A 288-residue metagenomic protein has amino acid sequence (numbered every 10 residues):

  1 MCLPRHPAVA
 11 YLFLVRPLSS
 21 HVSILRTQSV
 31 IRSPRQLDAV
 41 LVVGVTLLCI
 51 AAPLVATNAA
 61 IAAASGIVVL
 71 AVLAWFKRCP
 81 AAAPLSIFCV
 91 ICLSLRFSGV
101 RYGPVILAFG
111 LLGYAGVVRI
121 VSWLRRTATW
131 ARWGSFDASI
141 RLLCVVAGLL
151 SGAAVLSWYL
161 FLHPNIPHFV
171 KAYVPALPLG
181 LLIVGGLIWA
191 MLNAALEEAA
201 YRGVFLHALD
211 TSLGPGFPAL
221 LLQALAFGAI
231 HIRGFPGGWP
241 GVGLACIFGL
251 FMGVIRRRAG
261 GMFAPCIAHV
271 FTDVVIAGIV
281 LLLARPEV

Functional and structural regions predicted by a protein language model:
V22-A64, A208, S212: Alpha-helical transmembrane segments and their cytosolic membrane-interface
P34-A51, A83-C92, V146-G152, L220-Q223: Alpha-helical transmembrane segments
A52-W123: Alpha-helical transmembrane segments in multi-pass membrane proteins
R101-F109, L181, G185, T211-Q223 (+1 more regions): Membrane-interface starts of transmembrane alpha-helices
I106, A115, I120-N193, T211 (+1 more regions): Juxtamembrane helix-loop-helix connectors linking adjacent transmembrane helices in multi-pass membrane enzymes
N193-R202: Acidic (Asp/Glu-rich) catalytic motifs at the cytosolic membrane interface
A195, F217-I230, G234-V288: Functionally important transmembrane alpha-helices
